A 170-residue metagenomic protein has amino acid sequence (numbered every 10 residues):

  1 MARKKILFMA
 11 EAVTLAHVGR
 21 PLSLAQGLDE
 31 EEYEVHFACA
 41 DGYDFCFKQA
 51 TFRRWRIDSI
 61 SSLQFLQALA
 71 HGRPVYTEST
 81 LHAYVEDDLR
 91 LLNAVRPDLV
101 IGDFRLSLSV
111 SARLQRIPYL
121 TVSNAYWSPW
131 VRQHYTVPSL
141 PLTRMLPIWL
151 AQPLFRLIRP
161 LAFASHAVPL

Functional and structural regions predicted by a protein language model:
R3, A12, E30-S79: Conserved nucleotide-sugar phosphate-binding/catalytic loop shared by glycosyltransferases and other
K5-L7: Residues that mark the start of a beta-strand
A10-L22: A short, glycine/small-residue-rich beta-strand->loop->alpha-helix junction that serves as a flexible
A25, D29, R113: Gly/Ala-rich phosphate-binding loop of Rossmann-like dinucleotide-binding domains, activating on the conserved
F45, V100-Q115: An aromatic- and histidine-rich active-site surface loop
A68-S107, W149-L170: Conserved nucleotide-sugar donor-binding subdomain of glycosyltransferases
P118-L170: Active-site-proximal region of nucleotide-activated glycan assembly enzymes, centered on histidine/acidic-rich loops
